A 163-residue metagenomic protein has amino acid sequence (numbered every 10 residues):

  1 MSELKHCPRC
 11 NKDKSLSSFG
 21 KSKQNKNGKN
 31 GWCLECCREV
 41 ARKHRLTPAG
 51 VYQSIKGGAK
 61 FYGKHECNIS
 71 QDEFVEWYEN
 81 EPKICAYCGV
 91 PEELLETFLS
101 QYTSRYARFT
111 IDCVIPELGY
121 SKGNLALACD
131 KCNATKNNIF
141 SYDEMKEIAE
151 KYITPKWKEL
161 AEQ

Functional and structural regions predicted by a protein language model:
M1-L95, T103, S121, I139-E162: Contiguous alpha-helical segments
T110-V114: Acidic catalytic motifs of isoprenoid enzymes
C132: Short Cys/His-based metal-binding microdomains
